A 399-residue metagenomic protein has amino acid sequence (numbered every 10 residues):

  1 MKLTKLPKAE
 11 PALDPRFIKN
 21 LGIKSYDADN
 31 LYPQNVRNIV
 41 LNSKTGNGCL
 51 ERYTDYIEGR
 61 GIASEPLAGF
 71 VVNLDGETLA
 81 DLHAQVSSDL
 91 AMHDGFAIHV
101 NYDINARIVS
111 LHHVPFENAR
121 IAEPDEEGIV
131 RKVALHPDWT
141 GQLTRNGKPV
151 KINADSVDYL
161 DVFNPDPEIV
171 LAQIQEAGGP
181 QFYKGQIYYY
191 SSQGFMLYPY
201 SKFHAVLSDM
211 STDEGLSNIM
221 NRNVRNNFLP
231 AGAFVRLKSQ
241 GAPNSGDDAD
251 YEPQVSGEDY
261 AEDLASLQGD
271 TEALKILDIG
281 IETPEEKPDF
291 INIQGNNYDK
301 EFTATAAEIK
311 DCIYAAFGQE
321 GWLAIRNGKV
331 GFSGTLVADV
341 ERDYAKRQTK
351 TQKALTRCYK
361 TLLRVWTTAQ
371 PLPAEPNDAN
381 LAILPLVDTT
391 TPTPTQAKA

Functional and structural regions predicted by a protein language model:
K2-G46, D55-E58, A68-L274, D278-I279 (+1 more regions): Structured, contiguous alpha/beta core segments that scaffold functional sites
L6, L355-R357: Intrinsically disordered, low-complexity regions enriched in Pro/Ser/Thr
A233-E252, I276-A354, W366-T368, L372-T395: Surface-exposed loop-to-helix/strand elements on domain peripheries
D263, L267, C312, A316 (+1 more regions): Generic, well-ordered alpha-helical scaffold segments in large soluble proteins
